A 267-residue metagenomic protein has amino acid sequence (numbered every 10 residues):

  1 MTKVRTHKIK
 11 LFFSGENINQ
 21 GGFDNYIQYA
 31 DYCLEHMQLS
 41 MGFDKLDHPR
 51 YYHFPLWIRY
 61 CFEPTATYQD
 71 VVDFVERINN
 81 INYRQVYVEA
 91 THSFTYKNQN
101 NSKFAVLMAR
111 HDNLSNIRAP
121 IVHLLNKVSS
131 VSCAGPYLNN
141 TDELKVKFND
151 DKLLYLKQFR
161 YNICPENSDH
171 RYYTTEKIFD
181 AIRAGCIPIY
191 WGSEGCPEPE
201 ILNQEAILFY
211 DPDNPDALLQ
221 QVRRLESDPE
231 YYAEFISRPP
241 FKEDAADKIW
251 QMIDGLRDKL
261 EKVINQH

Functional and structural regions predicted by a protein language model:
M1-S14, I18, G22-P165, D169-H267: Pol beta-like nucleotidyltransferase catalytic core
